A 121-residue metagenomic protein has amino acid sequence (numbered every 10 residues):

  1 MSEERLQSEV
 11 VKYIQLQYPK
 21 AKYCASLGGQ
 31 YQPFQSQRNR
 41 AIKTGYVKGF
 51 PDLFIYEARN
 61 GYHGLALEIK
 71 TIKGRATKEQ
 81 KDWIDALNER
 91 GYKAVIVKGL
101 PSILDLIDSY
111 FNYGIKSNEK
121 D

Functional and structural regions predicted by a protein language model:
M1-D121: Catalytic phosphate/metal-binding cores of nucleic-acid and nucleotide-processing enzymes, i.e., regions that mediate
